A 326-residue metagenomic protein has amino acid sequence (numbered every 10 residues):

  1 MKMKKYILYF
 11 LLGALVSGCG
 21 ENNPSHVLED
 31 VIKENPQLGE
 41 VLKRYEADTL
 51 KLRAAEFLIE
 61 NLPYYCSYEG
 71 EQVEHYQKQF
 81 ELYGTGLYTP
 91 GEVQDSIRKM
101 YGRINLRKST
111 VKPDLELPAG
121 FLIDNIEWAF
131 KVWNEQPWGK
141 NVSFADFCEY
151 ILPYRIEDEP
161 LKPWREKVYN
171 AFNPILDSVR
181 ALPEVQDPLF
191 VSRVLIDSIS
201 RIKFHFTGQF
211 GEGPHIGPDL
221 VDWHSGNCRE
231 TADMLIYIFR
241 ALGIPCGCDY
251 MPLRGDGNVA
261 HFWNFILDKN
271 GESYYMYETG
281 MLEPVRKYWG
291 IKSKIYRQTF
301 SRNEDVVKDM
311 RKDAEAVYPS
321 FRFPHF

Functional and structural regions predicted by a protein language model:
M1-H26: Bacterial Sec-dependent N-terminal signal peptides
I7-F10, T49, K112-P113, L117 (+2 more regions): Residue-level signal for the start and early helices of compact helical domains
C19-V194, A241, N270, Y274 (+1 more regions): N-terminal accessory/pre-domain segments preceding catalytic cores
S25, A181-I199, T207-P218, H224-E315: Hydrophobic/aromatic-rich core segments of domains that either
E69-E74, T89, D222-D233: Short, charged low-complexity intrinsically disordered segments located at boundaries of structured domains
K167, K203-G208: A structural motif
